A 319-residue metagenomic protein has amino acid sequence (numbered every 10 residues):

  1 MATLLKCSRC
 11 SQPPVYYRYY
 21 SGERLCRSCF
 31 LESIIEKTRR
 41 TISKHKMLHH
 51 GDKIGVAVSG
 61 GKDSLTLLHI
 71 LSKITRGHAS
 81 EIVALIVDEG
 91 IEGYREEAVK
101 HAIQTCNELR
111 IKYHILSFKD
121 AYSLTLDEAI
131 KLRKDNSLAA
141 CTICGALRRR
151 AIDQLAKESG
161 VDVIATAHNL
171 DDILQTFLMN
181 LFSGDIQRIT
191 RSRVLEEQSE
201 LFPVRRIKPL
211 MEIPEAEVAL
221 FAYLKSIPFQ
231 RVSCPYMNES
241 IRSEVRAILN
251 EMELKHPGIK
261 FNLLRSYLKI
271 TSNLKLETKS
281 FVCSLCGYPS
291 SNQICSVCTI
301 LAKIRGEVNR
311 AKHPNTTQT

Functional and structural regions predicted by a protein language model:
M1-L4, Y16-Y20, K269-K279, L285-S290: Short, flexible, mixed-charge glycine/proline-rich loop motifs that serve as phosphate/nucleic-acid-contacting
M1-R191, M211-K225, C295: ATP-dependent adenylation/nucleotidyltransferase module used to activate substrates
G22-S33, K260-S272: Short, structured interface segments
R27, S284-V297: Local cysteine-cluster metal-coordination motifs and their immediate loop/turn environment, predominantly Fe-S cluster
C29-I34, V297-A311: Short Cys/His-rich micro-motifs in 6-15 aa windows
I74, E251-K255, C286: Histidine kinase transmitter module recognition
S137, C141, E158, D171-L254 (+2 more regions): Catalytic subdomain that performs nucleotidyl-dependent activation
P235-E239, R265-K269, F281-C283: Small/polar glycine-rich anion-binding or flexible loop at a beta-alpha turn
